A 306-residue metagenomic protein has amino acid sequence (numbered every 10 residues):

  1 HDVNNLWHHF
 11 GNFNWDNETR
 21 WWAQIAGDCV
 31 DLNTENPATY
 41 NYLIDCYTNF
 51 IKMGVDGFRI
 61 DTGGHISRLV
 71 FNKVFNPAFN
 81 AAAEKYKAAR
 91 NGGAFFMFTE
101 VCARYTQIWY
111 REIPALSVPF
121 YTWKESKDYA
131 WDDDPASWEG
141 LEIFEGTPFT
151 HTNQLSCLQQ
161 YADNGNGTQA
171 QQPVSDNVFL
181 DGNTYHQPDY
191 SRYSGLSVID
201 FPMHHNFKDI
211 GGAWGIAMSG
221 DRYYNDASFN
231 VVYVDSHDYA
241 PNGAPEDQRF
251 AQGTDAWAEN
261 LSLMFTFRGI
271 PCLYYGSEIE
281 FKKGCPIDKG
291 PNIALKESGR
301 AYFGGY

Functional and structural regions predicted by a protein language model:
H1, L32-F58, A213: An active-site-proximal structural segment forming one wall of the substrate-binding cleft that immediately precedes
H1-G27, H205-I216: Core domains of carbohydrate- and sulfate-ester-processing enzymes
N5-N14, W21-Q24, D31, H65 (+3 more regions): Residue-level preference for alpha-helix termini and adjacent loops
F13-Q24, P37, N41-N49, T184-Y185: Membrane-targeting and insertion segments and their boundary/processing signals
N17-E35, M53-G54, V234-D247: Short glycine/proline-rich turn/loop motifs
D45-T48, D56-N230, D247-D255, N260-F267 (+2 more regions): Active-site-proximal helices and loops of the catalytic beta/alpha 8
H237, F267-R268: Generic structural signal for hydrophobic core residues of well-folded globular domains
